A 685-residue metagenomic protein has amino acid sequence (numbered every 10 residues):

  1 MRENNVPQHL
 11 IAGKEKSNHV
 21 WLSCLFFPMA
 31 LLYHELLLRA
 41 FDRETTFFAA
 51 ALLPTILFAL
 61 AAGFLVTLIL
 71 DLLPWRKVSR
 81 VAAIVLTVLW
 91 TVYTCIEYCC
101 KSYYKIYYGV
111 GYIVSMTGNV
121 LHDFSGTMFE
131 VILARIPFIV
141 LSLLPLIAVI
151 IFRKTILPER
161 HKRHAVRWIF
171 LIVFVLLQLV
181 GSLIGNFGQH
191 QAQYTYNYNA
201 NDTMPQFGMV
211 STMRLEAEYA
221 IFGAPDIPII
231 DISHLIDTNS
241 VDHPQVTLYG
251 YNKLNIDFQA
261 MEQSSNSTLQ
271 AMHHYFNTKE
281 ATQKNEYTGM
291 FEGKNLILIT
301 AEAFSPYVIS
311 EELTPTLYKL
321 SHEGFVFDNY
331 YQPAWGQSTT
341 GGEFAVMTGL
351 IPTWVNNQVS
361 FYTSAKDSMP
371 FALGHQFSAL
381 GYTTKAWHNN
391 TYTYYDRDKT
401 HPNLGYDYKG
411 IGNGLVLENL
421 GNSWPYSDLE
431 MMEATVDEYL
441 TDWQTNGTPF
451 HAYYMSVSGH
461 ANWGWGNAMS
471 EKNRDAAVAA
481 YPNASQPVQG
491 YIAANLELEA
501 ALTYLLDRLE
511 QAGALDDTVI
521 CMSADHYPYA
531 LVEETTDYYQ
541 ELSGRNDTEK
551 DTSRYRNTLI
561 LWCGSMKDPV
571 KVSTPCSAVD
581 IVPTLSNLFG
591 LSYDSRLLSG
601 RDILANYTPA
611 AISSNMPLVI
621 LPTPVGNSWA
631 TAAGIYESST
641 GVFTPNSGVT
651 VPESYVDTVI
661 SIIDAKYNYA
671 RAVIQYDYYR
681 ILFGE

Functional and structural regions predicted by a protein language model:
R2-V246: Transmembrane and membrane-interface helices of multi-pass, inner-membrane envelope-modifying transferases
Q8-A12, I227-I230, V246-L248, I256 (+3 more regions): Hydrophobic transmembrane signal anchors and adjacent membrane-proximal interface regions, especially in viral
A12, T45, A49, W75 (+10 more regions): Alpha-helical context
A200-L298, A303-Y318: Membrane/wall-proximal cationic-aromatic binding patches
S265-E685: Solvent-exposed soluble domains appended to multi-pass membrane proteins
